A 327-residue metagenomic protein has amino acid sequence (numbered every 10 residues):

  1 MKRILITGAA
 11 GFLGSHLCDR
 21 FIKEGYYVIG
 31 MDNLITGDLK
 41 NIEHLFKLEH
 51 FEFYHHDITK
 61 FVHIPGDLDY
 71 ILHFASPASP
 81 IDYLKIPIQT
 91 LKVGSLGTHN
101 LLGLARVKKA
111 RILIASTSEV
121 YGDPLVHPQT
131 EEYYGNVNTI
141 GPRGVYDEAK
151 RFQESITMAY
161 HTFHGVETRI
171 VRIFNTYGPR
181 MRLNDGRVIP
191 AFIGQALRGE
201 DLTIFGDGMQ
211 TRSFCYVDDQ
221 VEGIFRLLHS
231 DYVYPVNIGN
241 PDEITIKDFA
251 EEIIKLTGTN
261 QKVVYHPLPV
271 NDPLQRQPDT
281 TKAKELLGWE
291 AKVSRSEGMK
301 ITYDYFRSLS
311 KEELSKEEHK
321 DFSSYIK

Functional and structural regions predicted by a protein language model:
M1-T176, V293, I301, Y305-L309 (+1 more regions): N-terminal Rossmann-like NAD(P)+-binding domain of SDR-like oxidoreductases, especially those catalyzing
L17, N175, G194-K327: C-terminal substrate-binding subdomain of Rossmann-fold SDR/epimerase-dehydratase oxidoreductases
T36, P179, N240: Short, conserved catalytic or interaction motifs in soluble domains
L39-I42, E154, P190, K247 (+2 more regions): Short, surface-exposed alpha-helical segments at coil->helix boundaries
K85-I86, R180-N184: Short, solvent-exposed loop/turn segments at secondary-structure boundaries
H127-P128, L183-A191: A glycine/serine/threonine-rich, flexible loop-to-helix segment that serves as the NAD(P) cofactor-binding "lid"
V145, Q153, D185, I246 (+1 more regions): Conserved donor sugar-nucleotide recognition element shared by glycan-biosynthetic enzymes
